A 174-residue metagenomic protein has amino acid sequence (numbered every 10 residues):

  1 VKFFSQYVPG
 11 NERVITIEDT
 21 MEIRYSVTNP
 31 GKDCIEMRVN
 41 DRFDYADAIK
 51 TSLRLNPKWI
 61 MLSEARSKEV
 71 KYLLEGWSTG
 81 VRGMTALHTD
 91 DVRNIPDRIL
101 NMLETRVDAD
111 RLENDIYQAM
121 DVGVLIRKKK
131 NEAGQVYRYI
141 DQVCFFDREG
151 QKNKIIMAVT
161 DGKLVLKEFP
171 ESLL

Functional and structural regions predicted by a protein language model:
S5-D115: Switch/coupling sub-region of P-loop NTPases
M37-V39, T89, K128, F145-R148: Active-site donor-binding loop signature of nucleotide-sugar glycosyltransferases
S52-L55, E75-R82, M120-K129, G150-K152: Short flexible/disordered coil segments
E75, M102, E113-Y139: Helical/strand "switch-coupling" subdomains that flank nucleotide/phosphate-binding cores, especially in P-loop NTPases
N131-L174: NTP-binding/hydrolysis catalytic cores, primarily Walker-type P-loop NTPases
